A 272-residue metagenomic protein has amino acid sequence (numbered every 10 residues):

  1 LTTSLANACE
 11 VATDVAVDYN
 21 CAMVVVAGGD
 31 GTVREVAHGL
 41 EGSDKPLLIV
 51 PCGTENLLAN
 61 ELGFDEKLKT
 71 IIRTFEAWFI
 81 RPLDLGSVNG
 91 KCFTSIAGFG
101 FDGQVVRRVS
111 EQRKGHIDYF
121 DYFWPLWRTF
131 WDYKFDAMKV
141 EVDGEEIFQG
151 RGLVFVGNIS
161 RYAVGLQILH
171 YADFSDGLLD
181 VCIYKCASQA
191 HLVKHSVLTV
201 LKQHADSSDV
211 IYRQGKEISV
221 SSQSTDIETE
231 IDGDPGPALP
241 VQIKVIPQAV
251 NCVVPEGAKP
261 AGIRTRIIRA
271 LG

Functional and structural regions predicted by a protein language model:
L1-V24, R34, H38, K259-A261 (+1 more regions): ATP/NTP phosphate-donor binding region
T2-T3, E41-G152: Catalytic core of DAGKc-family lipid kinases
V26-D30: N-terminal glycine-rich "phosphate-gripper" loop used for MgATP/nucleotide binding and carboxylate activation
E35-A37, L58-N60, G165-L166, V193: Short glycine-/acidic-enriched loop or helix-start segments at secondary-structure transitions that form or flank
G98, D102, F155-L169, P235: Glycine-rich phosphate/pyrophosphate-binding beta-alpha loops
D102-V105, F148-G150, Y162-G165, Q189-L192: Short acidic/glycine-rich loop or secondary-structure boundary segments that cap or lie
R113-F120, H170-H191: Gly/Ser/Thr-rich active-site loops/lids in small-molecule metabolic enzymes that frequently grip phosphoryl groups
V142-D143, F148, D173, I183-G272: ATP/nucleoside-binding phosphotransfer catalytic cores, i.e., glycine-rich phosphate-binding loops
